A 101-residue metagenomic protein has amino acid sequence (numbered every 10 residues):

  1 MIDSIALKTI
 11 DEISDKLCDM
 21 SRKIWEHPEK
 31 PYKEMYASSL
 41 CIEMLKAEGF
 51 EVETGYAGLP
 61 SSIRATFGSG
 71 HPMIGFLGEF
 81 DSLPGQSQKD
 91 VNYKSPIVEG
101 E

Functional and structural regions predicted by a protein language model:
I2-E101: Acidic/His- and Gly-rich active-site-bordering loop/insert found across diverse amide/peptide-bond hydrolases
